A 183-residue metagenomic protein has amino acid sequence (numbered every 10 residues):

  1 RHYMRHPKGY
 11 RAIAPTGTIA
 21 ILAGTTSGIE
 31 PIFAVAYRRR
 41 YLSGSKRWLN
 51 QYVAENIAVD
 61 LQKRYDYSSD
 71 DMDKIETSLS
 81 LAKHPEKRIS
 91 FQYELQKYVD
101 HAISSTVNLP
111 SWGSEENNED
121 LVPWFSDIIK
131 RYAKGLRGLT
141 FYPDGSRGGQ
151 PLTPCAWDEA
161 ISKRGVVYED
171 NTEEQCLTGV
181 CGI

Functional and structural regions predicted by a protein language model:
H2-Y3, R11-I183: Catalytic alpha/beta core of large soluble enzyme barrels
